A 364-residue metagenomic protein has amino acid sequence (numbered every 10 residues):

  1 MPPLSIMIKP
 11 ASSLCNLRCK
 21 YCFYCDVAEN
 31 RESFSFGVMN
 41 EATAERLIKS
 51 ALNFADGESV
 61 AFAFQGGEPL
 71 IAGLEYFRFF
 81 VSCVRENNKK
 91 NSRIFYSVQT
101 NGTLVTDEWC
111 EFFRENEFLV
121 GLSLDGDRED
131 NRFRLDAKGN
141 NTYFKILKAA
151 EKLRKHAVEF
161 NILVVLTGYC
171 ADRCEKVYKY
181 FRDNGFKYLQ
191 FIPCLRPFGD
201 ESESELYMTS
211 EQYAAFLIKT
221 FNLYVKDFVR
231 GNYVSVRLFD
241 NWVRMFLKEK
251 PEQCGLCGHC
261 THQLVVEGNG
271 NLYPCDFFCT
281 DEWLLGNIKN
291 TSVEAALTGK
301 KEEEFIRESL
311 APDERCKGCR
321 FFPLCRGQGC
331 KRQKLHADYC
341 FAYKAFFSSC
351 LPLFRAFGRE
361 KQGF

Functional and structural regions predicted by a protein language model:
P2-A42: Canonical Radical SAM [4Fe-4S] cluster-binding loop centered on the CxxxCxxC motif and its immediate flanking residues
A11-R18, E68-I71, C260, C316-G318 (+1 more regions): Cysteine-centered iron-sulfur cluster-binding motifs in ferredoxin-type domains/subunits of redox enzymes
L47-A63, A72-C194, L206: Radical SAM/AdoMet-radical enzyme domain recognition
R134-F144, E151, K155-G255, H259 (+1 more regions): Radical SAM enzyme [4Fe-4S]-AdoMet core and its adjacent flexible, acidic and glycine-rich loops/tails across
E267: Short, acidic, Ser/Thr-enriched surface-loop or helix-capping motifs
C279-F364: Flexible mid-to-C-terminal extensions adjoining Fe-S/redox cofactors in radical SAM and related proteins
